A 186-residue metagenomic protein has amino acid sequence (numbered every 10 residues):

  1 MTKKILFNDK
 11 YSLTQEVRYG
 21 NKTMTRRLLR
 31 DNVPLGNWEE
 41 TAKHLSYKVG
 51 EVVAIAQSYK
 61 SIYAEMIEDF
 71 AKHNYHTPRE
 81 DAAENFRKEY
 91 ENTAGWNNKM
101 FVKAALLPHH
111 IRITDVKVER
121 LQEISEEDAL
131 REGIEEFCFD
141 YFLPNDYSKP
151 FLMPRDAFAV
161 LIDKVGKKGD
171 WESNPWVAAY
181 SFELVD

Functional and structural regions predicted by a protein language model:
M1-D186: Secondary-structure transition motif
